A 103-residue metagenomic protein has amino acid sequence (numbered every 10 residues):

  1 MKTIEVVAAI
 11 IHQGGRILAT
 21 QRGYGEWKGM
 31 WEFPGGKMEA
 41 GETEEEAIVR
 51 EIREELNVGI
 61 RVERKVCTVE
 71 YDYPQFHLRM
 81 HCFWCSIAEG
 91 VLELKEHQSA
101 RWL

Functional and structural regions predicted by a protein language model:
M1-I17, K37: Conserved N-terminal beta-strand and adjoining loop/helix that marks the start of the Nudix/MutT-like hydrolase domain
E5-V7, G15, L78-H81, Q98: Change "...and in nucleic-acid phosphodiester-cleaving endonucleases..." to "...and in nucleic-acid processing enzymes
I11-H12, A19, C85-I87, W102: Conserved hydrophobic "DFG−1" position in protein kinase catalytic cores
E26, W31, E93-L103: Nudix hydrolase/Nudix homology domain
F33-K65: The catalytic Nudix box helix
K37-A40, A88, L103: A short, internal acetyl-CoA/4′-phosphopantetheine-binding micro-motif in the GNAT/acyltransferase core
G59, V69-L92, R101: Active-site-adjacent beta-strand/loop module that shapes the phosphate/pyrophosphate-binding cleft
